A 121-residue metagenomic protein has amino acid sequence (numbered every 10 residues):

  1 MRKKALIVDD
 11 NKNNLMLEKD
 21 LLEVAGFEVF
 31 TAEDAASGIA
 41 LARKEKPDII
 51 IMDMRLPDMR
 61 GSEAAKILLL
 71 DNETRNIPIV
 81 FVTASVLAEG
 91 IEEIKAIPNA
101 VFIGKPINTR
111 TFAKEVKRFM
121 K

Functional and structural regions predicted by a protein language model:
N13, E33-S37, R60-K66: Acidic catalytic/metal-coordinating carboxylates
L15, P57, R75, L87: The feature encodes the CheY-like receiver
M16-V24: Charged docking surfaces used in two-component/phosphorelay signaling
G26-E33, L41: Short hydrophobic/Thr-rich beta-strand motif most characteristic of the beta2 strand and flanking loop of CheY-like
A40, S62-R75: Short amphipathic alpha-helix used as the core "switch/output" element in two-component signaling
E45-I51, L56: Active-site beta3 strand of CheY-like receiver
I107-V116: C-terminal output helix
